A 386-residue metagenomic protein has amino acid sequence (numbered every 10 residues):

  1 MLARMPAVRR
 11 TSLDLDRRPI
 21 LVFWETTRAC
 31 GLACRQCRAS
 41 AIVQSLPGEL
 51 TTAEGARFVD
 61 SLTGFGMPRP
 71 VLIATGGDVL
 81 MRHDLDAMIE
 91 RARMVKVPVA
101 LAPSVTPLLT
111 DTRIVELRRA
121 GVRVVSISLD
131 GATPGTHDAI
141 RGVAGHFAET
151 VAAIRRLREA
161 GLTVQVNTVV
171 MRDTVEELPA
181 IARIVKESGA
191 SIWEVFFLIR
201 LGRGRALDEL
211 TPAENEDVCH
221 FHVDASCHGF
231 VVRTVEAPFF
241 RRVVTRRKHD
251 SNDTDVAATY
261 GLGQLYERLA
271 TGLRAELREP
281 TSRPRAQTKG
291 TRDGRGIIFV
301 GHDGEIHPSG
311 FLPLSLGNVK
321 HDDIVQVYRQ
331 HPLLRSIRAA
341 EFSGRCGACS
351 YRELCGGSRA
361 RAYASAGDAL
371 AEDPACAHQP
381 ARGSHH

Functional and structural regions predicted by a protein language model:
M1-A120: Conserved alpha-helical substructure of the radical SAM core
M5, T281, T288, E305-H386: Flexible mid-to-C-terminal extensions adjoining Fe-S/redox cofactors in radical SAM and related proteins
L21-F23, V71-I73, P98-A100, V124-S126 (+3 more regions): Structural preference for beta-strand elements that scaffold enzyme active sites
W24, S40, T75, S128 (+3 more regions): Conserved residues at the C-terminal ends of beta-strands
Q36, R69-V71, V124, I192 (+2 more regions): Residues at the N-termini of beta-strands
S45, R118-A120, S128-D130, G135-G290 (+1 more regions): Radical SAM enzyme [4Fe-4S]-AdoMet core and its adjacent flexible, acidic and glycine-rich loops/tails across
T291-R295: Short, small/polar residue-rich loop motifs at catalytic or cofactor-binding pockets
